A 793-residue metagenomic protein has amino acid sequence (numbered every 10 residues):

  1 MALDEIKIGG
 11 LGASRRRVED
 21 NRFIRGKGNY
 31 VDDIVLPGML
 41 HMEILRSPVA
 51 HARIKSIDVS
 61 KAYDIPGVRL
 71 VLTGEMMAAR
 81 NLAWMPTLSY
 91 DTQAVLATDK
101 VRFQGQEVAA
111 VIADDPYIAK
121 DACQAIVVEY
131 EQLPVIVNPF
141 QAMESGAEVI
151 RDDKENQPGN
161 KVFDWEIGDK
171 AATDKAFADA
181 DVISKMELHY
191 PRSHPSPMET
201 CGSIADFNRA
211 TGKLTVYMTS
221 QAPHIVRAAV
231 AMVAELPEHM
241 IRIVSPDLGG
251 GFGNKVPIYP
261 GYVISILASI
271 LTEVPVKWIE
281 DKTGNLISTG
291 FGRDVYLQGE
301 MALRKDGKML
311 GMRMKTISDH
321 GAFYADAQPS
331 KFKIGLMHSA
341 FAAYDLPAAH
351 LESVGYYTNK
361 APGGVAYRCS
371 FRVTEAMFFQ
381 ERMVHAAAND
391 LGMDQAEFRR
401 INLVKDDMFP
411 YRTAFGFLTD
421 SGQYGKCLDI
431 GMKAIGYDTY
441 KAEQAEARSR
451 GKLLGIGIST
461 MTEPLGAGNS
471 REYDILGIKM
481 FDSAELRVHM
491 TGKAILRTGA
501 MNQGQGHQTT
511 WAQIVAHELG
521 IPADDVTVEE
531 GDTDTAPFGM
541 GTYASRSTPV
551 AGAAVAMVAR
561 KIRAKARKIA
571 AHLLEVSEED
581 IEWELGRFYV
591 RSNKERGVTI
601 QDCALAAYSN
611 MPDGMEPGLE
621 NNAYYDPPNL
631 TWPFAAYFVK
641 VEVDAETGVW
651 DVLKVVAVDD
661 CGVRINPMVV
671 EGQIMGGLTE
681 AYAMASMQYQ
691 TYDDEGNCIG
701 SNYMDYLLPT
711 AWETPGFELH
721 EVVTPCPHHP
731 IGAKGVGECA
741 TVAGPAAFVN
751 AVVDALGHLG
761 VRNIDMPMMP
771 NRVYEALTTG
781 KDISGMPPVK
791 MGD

Functional and structural regions predicted by a protein language model:
M1-G159, I183-M186, G261, G468: Flexible, low-hydrophobicity surface segments
A13, E19-R25, T87, P158-S203 (+6 more regions): Glycine-rich loop/linker segments at domain edges
N21-R22, Q124-L133, Q221-P223, A228 (+7 more regions): Extended active-site and interfacial segments that coordinate phosphate-rich ligands in large catalytic machineries
I65, G74-E75, E235-M240, I270-V276 (+4 more regions): C-terminal catalytic domains of large/alpha subunits in multi-subunit enzymes
R80-L82, A178-S193, W278-N285, D326-P329 (+2 more regions): Short Pro/Gly-enriched beta-strand edge/turn motifs at strand-loop
N81-P86, A122-A125, S196, M218 (+15 more regions): Short acidic, glycine/serine/threonine-rich loops at helix termini
E148-A234, L403-K493, I699-E713, E718: Helix-loop-helix junctions that connect adjacent transmembrane helices in secondary transporters/permeases, recognized
D247, G251-E273, K277-I279, H507-V515: Thiamine diphosphate
